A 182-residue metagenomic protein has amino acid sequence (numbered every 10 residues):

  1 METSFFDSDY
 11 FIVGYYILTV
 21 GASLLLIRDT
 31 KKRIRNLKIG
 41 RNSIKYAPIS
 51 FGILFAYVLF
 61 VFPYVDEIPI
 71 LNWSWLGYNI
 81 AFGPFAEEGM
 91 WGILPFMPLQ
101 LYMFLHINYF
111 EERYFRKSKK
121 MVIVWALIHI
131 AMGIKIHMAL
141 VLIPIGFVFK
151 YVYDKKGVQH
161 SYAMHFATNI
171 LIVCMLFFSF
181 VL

Functional and structural regions predicted by a protein language model:
M1-E2, L176: Transmembrane alpha-helical insertion/packing segments
E2-F6, R33-F110, I123: Juxtamembrane helix-loop-helix connectors linking adjacent transmembrane helices in multi-pass membrane enzymes
E2-L18: Hydrophobic transmembrane alpha-helical segments in integral membrane proteins
D7-D9, D29, D66, D154: Acidic-enriched, low-complexity/disordered segments with a strong bias for Aspartate over Glutamate
V13-R28, P48-F62: Hydrophobic core of alpha-helical transmembrane segments in multi-pass integral membrane proteins
S23-I34, Y151-K156: Structural signal for the C-terminal ends of transmembrane alpha-helices and the immediately following loop
R28-I34, D66-I70, G133-H137, F177-V181: Transmembrane helix-loop junctions in multipass membrane proteins, especially transporters and channels
F82-L182: Transmembrane helix-loop-helix hairpins at the membrane interface of multi-pass integral membrane proteins
